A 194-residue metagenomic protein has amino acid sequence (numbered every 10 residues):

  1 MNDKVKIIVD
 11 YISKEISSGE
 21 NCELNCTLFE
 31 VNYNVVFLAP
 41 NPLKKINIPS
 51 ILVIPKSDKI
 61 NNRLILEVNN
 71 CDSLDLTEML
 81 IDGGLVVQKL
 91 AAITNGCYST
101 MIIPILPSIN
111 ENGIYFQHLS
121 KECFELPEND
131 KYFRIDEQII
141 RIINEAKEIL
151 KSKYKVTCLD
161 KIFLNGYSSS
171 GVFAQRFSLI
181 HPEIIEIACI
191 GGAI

Functional and structural regions predicted by a protein language model:
M1-L64, T77-L80, A91-T100, I162-Y167 (+3 more regions): A domain-start/cap signature at the N-terminus of enzymes
I65-N70, I103: Structural cue for short, hydrophobic secondary-structure segments
D72-L74: Serine-hydrolase catalytic-loop signature spanning alpha/beta hydrolases and amidase-signature enzymes
M79-Q88, D136-I142: Well-ordered, non-membrane alpha-helical segments in soluble/globular domains
G96-E111: Conserved alpha/beta-hydrolase
N112-F116, K121: N-terminal accessory alpha/beta regions
E122-Y154: Alpha/beta-hydrolase active-site loop
F177-S178: Aromatic pocket-lining residues of Rossmann-like dinucleotide-binding sites
